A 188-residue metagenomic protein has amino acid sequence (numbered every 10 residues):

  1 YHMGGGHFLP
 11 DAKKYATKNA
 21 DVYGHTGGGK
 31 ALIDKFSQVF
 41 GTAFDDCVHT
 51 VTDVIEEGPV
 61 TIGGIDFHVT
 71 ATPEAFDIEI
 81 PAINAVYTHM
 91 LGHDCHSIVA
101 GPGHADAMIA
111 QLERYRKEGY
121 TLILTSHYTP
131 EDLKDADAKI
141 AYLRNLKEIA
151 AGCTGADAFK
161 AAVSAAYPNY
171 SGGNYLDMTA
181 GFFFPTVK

Functional and structural regions predicted by a protein language model:
Y1-A16, E118-G119: Active-site metal-binding motif and surrounding structural segment of the metallo-beta-lactamase
H2-G5, L32-F36, H104, M108-Q111 (+3 more regions): Stable alpha-helical elements in mature extracytoplasmic
H2-G6, Y23-H25, H96-S97, L133-D135: Extracytoplasmic/secreted cell-surface and envelope-processing proteins
H7-L9, V60-G63, E79: Extracellular/periplasmic catalytic domains that process cell-envelope and extracellular macromolecules
K13-V22, L124: Short internal beta-strands
N19-A75: Metallo-beta-lactamase
Y23, G27-K30, K117-L122, T129-K188: Accessory terminal helices/loops
D66-I140, R144-N145, I149: Metallo-beta-lactamase
